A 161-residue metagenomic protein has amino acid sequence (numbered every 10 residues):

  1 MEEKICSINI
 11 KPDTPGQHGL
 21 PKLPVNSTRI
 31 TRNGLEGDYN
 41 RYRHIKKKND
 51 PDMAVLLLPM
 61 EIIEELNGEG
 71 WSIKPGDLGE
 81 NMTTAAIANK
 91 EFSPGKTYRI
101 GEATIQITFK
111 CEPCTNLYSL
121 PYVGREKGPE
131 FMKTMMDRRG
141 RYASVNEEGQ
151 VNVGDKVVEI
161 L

Functional and structural regions predicted by a protein language model:
M1-I100, T104, F109, N116: Electropositive, beta-rich accessory/interaction domains or terminal extensions that provide binding surfaces
W71-N81, G124-R139: Short, basic/aromatic beta-hairpin or loop at an interaction surface
T83-A86, E91, G140-G149: Short alpha-helix capping/helix-loop boundary micro-motifs
G95, E102, E148, V153-G154: Loop/turn positions that initiate beta-strands
I100, I107, V153, E159-I160: A generic structural signal for residues embedded in beta-strands
Q106-T108, G128-N146, V158: Active-site scaffold segments
C114-P121: Short, solvent-exposed secondary-structure boundary/capping segments
